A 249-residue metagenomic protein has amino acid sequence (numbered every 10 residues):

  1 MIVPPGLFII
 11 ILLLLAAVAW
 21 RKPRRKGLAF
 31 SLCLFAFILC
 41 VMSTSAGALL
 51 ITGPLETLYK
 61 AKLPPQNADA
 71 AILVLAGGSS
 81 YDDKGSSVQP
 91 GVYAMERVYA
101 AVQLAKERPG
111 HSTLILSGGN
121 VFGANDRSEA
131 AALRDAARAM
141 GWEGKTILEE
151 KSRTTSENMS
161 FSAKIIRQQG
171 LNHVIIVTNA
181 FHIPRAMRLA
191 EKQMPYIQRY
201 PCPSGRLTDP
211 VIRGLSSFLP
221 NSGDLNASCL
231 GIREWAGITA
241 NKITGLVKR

Functional and structural regions predicted by a protein language model:
M1-W20: Membrane-embedded alpha-helical segments of integral membrane proteins
P5-I10, S45, G245-L246: Extended, histidine- and acidic-residue-enriched regions that form the cofactor-binding/catalytic faces
A19-L28: Membrane-interface helix-boundary motifs at transmembrane edges
R24, P54-A61, G245-R249: Transmembrane helix-loop junctions in multipass membrane proteins, especially transporters and channels
A29-A36: Central hydrophobic cores of alpha-helical transmembrane segments in multi-pass integral membrane proteins
A36, V41-N221: A structural signal for short, hydrophobic/glycine-enriched beta-strand patches
S222-R249: Structured C-terminal subdomain patch of bacterial secreted/periplasmic proteins
